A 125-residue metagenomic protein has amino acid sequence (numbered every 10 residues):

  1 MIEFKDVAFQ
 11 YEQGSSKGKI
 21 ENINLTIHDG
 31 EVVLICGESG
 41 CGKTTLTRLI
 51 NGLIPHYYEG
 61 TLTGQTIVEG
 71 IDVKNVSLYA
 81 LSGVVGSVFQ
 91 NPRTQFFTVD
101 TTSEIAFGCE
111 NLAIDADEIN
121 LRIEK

Functional and structural regions predicted by a protein language model:
M1-F4, F9-I23, I54-E59, N75-S77 (+1 more regions): A short, flexible loop at the N-terminus of ABC-type nucleotide-binding domains that lies
I27-D29, A80: Conserved hydrophobic segment flanking the Walker A/P-loop of ABC-type ATPase nucleotide-binding domains
V33, T44-Y57: Short, conserved post-Walker A segment of ABC-type ATPase nucleotide-binding domains
L34, R48, Q65, Y79-F89 (+2 more regions): ABC nucleotide-binding domain signature
C36-E38: The feature captures the beta-strand-to-loop junction immediately N-terminal to the Walker
N51, R93, V99-E110, N120 (+1 more regions): Short helical segment in ABC ATPase nucleotide-binding domains corresponding to the A-loop/adjacent helical element
E59-I71: Conserved ABC transporter NBD signature motif
G70, D115-K125: Conserved ABC ATPase "signature" region
